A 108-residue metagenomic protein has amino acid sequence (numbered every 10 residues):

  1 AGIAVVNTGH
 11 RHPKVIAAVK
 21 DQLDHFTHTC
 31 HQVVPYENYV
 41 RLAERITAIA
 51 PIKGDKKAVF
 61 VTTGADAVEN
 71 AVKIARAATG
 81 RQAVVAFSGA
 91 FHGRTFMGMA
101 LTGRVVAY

Functional and structural regions predicted by a protein language model:
G2-V34, R41-V59: Glycine-rich phosphate-binding segment of PLP-dependent enzymes
Y36-Y39, Y108: Sequence-level detector for tyrosine residue identity
E44-Y108: PLP-dependent aspartate aminotransferase-fold enzymes
